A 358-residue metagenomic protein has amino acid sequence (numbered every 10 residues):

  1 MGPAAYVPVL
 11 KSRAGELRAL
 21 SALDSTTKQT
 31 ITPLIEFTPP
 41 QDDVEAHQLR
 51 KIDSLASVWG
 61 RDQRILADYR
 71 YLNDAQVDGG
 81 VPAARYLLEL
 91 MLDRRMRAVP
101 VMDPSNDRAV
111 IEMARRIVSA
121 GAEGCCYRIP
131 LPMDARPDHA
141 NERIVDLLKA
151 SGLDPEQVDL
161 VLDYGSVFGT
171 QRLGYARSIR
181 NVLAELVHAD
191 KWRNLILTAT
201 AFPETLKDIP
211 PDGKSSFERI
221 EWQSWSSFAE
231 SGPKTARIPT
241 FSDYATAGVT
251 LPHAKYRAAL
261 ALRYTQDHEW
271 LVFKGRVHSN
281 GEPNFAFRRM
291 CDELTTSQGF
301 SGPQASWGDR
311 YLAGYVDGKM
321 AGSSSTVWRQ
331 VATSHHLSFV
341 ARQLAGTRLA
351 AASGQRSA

Functional and structural regions predicted by a protein language model:
M1-D107, R193-N194, E204-A358: Alpha/beta catalytic barrel-like cores
A84-G248: Eukaryote-skewed repeat-based solenoidal scaffolds used as protein-protein interaction platforms, primarily
